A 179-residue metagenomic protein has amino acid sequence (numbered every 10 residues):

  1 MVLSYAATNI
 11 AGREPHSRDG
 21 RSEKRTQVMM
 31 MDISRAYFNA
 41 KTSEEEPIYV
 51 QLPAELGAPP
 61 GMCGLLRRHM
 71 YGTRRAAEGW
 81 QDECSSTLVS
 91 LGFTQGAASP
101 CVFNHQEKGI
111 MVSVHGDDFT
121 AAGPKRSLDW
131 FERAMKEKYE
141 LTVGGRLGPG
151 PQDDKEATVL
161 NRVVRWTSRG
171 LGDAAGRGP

Functional and structural regions predicted by a protein language model:
M1-P179: Long, low-complexity, charge-biased intrinsically disordered regions
